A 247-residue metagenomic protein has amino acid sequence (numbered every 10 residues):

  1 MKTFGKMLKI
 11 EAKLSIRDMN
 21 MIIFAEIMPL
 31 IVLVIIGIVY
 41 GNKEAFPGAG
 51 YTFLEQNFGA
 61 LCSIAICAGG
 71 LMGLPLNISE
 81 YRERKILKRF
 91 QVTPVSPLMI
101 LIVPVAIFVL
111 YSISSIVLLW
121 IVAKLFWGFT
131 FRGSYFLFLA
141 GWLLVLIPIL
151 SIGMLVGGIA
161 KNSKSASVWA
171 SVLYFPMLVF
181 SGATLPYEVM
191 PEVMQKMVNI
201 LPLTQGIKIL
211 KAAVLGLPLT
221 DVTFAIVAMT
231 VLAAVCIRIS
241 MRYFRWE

Functional and structural regions predicted by a protein language model:
T3-K6, M21, A25, P29 (+9 more regions): Residue-level signature of transmembrane alpha-helical entry/exit and packing/kink sites in multi-pass membrane
F4-I16, L210: A short amphipathic helical element positioned immediately N-terminal to and/or at the very start of a transmembrane
L14-K43, L54-G73, S112-S115, V172-V179 (+2 more regions): Hydrophobic alpha-helical transmembrane segments of multi-pass membrane transport/permease proteins
I27, I35-K43, G157-I200, T204: Transmembrane helix segments
A45-G48, T130, S181-A234, W246: Membrane-interfacial helix-loop-helix junctions in multi-pass membrane proteins
G70-V95: Transmembrane helix boundary and interhelical loop/hinge segments in multi-pass membrane proteins
P97, L101-S171, F175, P218-T230 (+1 more regions): Alpha-helical transmembrane segments and their short interhelical loops
M241-E247: Short cytosolic juxtamembrane segments of multi-pass membrane proteins
